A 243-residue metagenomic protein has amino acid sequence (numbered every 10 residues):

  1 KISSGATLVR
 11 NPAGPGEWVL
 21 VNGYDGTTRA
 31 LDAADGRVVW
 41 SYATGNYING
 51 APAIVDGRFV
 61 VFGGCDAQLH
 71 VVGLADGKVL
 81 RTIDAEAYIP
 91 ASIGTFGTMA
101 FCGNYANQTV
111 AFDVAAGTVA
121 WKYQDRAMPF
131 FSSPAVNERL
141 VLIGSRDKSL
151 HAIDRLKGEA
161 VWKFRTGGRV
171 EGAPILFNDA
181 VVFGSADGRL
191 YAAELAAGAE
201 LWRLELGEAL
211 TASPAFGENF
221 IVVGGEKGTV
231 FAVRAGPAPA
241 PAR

Functional and structural regions predicted by a protein language model:
K1-R29, Y42-H70, T82-V110, Y123 (+3 more regions): Repeat-blade elements of multi-bladed beta-propeller folds
V19, T27, A34-R37, Q68 (+6 more regions): Intrinsically disordered, low-complexity regions of eukaryotic proteins
T28-L31, V38, V72, V79 (+6 more regions): A ubiquitous, low-specificity "background" feature that marks scattered single residues across proteins without
R37-T44, K78-A85, T118-D125, E159-T166 (+2 more regions): Aromatic (tryptophan-biased) beta-strands that constitute blades/sheets of beta-rich domains
L190-W202, A212: C-terminal structured "cap/appendage" subdomains that terminate the fold
